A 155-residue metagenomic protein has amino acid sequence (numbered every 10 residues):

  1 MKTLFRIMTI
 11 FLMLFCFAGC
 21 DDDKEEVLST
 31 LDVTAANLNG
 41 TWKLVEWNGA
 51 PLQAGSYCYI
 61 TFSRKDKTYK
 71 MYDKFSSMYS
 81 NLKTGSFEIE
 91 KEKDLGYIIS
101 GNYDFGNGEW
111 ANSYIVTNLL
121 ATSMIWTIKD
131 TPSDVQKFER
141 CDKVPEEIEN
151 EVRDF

Functional and structural regions predicted by a protein language model:
K2-I10: Sec-dependent signal peptide recognition, specifically the positively charged N-region followed immediately by
F15-G19: C-terminal motif of bacterial Sec signal peptides marking the signal peptidase cleavage site
D21-K24: Bacterial signal peptide processing site
E26-K43: N-terminal helix-cap/turn-to-beta initiation motif at the start of protein domains
L52-I98: N-terminal glycine/threonine-rich, aromatic-flanked beta-hairpin/loop signature
Y57-F62, T84-I89, A111-N118, M124 (+1 more regions): Hydrophobic/aromatic beta-strand elements that line small-molecule binding cavities or substrate pockets in beta-rich
L82-I89, T127-F155: Edge beta-strand at a domain terminus
D94-T117: An anionic, turn-rich surface loop/hairpin at beta-sheet edges that serves as a generic interaction/coordination patch
